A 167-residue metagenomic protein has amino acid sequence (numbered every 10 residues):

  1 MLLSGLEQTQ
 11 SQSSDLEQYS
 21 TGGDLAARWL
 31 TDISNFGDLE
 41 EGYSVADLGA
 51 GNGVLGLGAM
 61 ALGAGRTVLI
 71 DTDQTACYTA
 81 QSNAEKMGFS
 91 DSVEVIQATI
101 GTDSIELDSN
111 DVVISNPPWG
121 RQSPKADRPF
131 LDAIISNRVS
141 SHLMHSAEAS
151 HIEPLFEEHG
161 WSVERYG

Functional and structural regions predicted by a protein language model:
M1-G167: Class I S-adenosyl-L-methionine-dependent methyltransferase catalytic core
